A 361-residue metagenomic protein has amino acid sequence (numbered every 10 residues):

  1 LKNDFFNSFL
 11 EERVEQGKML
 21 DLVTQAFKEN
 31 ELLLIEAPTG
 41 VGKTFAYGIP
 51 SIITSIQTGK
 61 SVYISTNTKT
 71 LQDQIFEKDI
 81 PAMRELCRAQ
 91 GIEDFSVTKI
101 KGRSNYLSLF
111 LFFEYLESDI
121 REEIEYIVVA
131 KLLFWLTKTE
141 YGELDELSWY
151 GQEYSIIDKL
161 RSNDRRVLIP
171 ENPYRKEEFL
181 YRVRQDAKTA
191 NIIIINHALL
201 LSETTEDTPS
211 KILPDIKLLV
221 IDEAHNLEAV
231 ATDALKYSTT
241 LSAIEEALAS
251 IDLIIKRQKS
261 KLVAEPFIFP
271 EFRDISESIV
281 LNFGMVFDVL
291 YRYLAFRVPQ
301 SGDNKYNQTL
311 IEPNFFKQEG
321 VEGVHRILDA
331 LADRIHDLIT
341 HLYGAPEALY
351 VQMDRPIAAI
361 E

Functional and structural regions predicted by a protein language model:
L1-E36: Conserved pre-motif I regulatory segment
K2-N7, E11, G59-N191, K256-P270: A substrate-engagement module of RecA-like helicase motors
D21-T24, I49-I53, R84: Generic structural signal for well-ordered alpha-helical scaffold segments
E29-I49: Walker A/P-loop
N30-E31, T58-K60, A190-N191, D215-I216: Short coil/turn segments at beta-strand junctions that form active-site/ligand-binding loops
L33-I35, I64, I193, L219: Hydrophobic positions in the central parallel beta-sheet of the AAA+
Y47, I53, T70-D73, E77-P81 (+3 more regions): Signature of the SF2 helicase/ATPase Hel1-core->accessory helical subdomain module
G102-R103, E319-E361: Helicase motor interdomain insertion/brace
